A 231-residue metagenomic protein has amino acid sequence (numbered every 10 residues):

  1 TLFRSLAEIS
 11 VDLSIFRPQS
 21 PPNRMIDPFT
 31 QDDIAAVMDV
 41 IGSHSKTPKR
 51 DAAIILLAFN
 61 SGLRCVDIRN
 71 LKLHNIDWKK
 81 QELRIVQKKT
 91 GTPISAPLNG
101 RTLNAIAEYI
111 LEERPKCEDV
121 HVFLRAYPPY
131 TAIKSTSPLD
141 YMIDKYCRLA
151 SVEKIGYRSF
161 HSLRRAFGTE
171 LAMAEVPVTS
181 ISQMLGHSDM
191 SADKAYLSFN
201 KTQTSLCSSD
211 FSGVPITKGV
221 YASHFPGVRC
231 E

Functional and structural regions predicted by a protein language model:
T1-E231: Conserved catalytic core of the tyrosine transesterase superfamily
